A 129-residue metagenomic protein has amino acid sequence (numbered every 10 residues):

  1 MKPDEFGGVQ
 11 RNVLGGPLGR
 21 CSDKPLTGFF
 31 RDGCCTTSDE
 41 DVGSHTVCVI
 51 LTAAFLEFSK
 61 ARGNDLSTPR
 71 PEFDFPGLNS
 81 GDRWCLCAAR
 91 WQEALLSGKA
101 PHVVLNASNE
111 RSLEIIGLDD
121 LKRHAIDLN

Functional and structural regions predicted by a protein language model:
K2-A54, A125-D127: Extended boundary segments
I50-D65: Short, basic/aromatic beta-hairpin or loop at an interaction surface
S67-D74: Short alpha-helix capping/helix-loop boundary micro-motifs
Q92-E114: Short, compositionally biased
E110-N129: Glycine- and charge-enriched low-complexity intrinsically disordered segments
